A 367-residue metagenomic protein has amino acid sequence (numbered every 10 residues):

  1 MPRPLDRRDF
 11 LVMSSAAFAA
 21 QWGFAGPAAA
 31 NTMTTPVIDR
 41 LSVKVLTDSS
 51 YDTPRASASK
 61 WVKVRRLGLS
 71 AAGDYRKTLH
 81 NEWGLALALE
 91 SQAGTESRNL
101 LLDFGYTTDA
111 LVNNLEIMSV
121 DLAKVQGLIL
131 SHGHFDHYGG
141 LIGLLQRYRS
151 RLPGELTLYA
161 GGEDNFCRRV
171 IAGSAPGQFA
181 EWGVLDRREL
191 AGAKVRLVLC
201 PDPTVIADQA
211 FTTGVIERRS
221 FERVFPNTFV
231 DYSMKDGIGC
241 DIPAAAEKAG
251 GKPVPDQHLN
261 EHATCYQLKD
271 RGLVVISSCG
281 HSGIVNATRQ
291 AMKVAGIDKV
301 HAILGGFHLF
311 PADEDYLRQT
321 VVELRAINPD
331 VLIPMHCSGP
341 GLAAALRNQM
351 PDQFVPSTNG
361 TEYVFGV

Functional and structural regions predicted by a protein language model:
M1-F18: N-terminal secretory signal peptides and thylakoid transit peptides that target proteins across membranes
F24-K44: C-terminal segment of N-terminal export signals and the immediately downstream linker at the start of the mature
S50-D52, A58-M118, Q257, E261-I276: Conserved beta-strand hairpin/beta-sheet module of binuclear metal-dependent hydrolase folds, prominently
L101-F104, Q126-G133, A160-G161, V275-C279 (+2 more regions): Active-site neighborhood of phospho(di)ester-bond hydrolases with catalytic His/Asp-centered motifs
D109-Y159, V294-L304, N328: Active-site metal-binding motif and surrounding structural segment of the metallo-beta-lactamase
L111, E247-D298, G305-H308: Active-site-proximal loop/helix segments of hydrolase catalytic cores
A180, V205-Y266: Active-site-proximal loop/helix segment associated with metal-binding centers of metalloenzymes
G192-L199, V322-V367: Binuclear metal-ion centers of metallo-dependent hydrolases, dominated by the metallo-beta-lactamase
